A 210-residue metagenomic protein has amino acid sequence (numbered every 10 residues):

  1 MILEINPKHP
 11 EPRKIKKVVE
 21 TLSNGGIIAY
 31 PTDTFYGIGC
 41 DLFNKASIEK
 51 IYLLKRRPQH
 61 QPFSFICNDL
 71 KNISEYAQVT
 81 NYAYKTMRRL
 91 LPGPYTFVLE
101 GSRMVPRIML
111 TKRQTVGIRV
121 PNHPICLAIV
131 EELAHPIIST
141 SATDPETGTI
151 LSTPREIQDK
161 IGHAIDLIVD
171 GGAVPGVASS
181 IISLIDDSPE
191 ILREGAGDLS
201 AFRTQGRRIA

Functional and structural regions predicted by a protein language model:
M1-A210: Active-site-adjacent structural elements in enzyme catalytic cores
